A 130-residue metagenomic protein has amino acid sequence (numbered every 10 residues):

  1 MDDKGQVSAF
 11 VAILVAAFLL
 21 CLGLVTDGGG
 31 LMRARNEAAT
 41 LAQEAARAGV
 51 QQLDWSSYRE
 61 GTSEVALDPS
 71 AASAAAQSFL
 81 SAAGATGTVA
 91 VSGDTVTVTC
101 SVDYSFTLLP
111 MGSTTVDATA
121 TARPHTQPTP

Functional and structural regions predicted by a protein language model:
M1-L67: Alpha-helical assembly-interface signal, strongest on the long, hydrophobic N-terminal helix that forms
V7, V96-V98, V116: Hydrophobic aliphatic residue packing
V11-C21, G28, T88-C100, A122-P130: Hydrophobic transmembrane alpha-helix bundles
A46-V102: Short amphipathic secondary-structure patches
T107-P130: Low-complexity, S/T/G/P-rich flexible repeat/linker segments used as non-globular hinges and stalks within
